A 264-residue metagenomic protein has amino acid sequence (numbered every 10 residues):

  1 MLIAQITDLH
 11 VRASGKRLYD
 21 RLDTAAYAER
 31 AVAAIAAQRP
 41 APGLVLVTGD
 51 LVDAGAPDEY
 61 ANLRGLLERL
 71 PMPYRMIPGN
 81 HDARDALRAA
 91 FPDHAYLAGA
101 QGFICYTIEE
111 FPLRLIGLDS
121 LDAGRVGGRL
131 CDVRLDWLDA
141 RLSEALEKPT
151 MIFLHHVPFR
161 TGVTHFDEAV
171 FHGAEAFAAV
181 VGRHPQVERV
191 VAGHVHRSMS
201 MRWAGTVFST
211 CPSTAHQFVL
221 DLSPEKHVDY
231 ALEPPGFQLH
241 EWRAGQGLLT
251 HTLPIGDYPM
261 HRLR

Functional and structural regions predicted by a protein language model:
M1-A13, P112-D122, M151-F153, T206-P212 (+1 more regions): Active-site-proximal beta-strand elements of phosphoester/diester hydrolases
M1-N62, F103: N-terminal active-site segment of His-dependent metallophosphoesterases
V11-G15, D53-D58, N80-R88, A123-V126 (+4 more regions): Active-site environment of divalent metal-dependent phosphoester hydrolases
R17-D23, G124, V163-V170, P224-K226: Short glycine-enriched, charge-decorated loop/helix-capping segments at active-site entrances that position
A31-L44, G127-V207, A231, L239 (+1 more regions): His/acidic metal-ligating clusters that form di-metal
P57-L146, A176-Q186, A204, S223-W242: Extended active-site neighborhood of metal-dependent phosphoesterases/phosphodiesterases
V180, R202-R264: Binuclear metal-dependent phosphoesterase catalytic core
